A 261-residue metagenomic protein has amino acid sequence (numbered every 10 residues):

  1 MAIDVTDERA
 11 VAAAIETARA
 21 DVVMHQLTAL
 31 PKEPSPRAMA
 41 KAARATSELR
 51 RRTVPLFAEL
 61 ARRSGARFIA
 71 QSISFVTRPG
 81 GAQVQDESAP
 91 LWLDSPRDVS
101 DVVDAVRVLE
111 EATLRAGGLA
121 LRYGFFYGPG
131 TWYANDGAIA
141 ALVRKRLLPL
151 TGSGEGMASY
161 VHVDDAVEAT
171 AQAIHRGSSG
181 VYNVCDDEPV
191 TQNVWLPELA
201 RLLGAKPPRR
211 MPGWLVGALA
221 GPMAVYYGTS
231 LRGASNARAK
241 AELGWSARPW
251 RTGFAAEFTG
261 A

Functional and structural regions predicted by a protein language model:
A2-R52, L56: NAD(P)H-binding glycine-rich loop region in Rossmannoid oxidoreductase-like domains and their noncatalytic homologs
P34-E48, R52-V99: Conserved Rossmann-fold NAD(P)-dependent oxidoreductase catalytic core, especially the SDR/UDP-sugar
Q71-I73, V108-G130: Conserved beta-loop-beta element that borders a ligand/cofactor-binding pocket
G81, A116, Y127-A138, Q172-N183: Glycine/proline-rich active-site loop of Rossmann-fold NAD(P)-dependent oxidoreductases
L93-D98, A138-V161: A conserved pocket-lining segment of Rossmann-fold NAD(P)-dependent short-chain dehydrogenase/reductase
V163, T191-P197, G217-G244: Conserved C-terminal active-site "lid" loop/helix of NAD(P)H-dependent oxidoreductases that clamps the redox cofactor
V167-M223: Mid/C-terminal beta-alpha module of Rossmann-like enzyme folds, strongest in SDR-family dehydrogenases/epimerases
R248-A261: Amphipathic terminal alpha-helices
